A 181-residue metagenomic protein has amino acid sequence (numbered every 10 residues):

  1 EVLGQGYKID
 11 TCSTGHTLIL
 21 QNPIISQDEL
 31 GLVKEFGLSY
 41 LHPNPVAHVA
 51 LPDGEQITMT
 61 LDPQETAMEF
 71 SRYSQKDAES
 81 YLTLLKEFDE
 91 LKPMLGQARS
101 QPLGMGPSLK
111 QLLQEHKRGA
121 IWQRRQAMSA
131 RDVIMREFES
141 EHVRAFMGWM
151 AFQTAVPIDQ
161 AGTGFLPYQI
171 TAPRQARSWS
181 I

Functional and structural regions predicted by a protein language model:
E1, A161-G162, A176-I181: Short, intrinsically disordered, charge-balanced linker/junction segments flanking boundaries in proteins
E1-G96: N-terminal glycine-rich phosphate/pyrophosphate-binding loop and immediately adjacent elements
G4-K8, T154-A155, R177-S180: A short glycine/serine-rich beta->alpha loop
T11, Q160, P167-Q169: Basic, gly/Ser/Thr/Pro-rich low-complexity segments located predominantly at protein N termini
V33-E35, A151, F165: Residue-level detector of functional hotspots within protein domains
P52-G162: Rossmann-like flavin
R125, P167-I181: Helical element adjacent to the flavin cofactor pocket in flavoenzyme catalytic cores
